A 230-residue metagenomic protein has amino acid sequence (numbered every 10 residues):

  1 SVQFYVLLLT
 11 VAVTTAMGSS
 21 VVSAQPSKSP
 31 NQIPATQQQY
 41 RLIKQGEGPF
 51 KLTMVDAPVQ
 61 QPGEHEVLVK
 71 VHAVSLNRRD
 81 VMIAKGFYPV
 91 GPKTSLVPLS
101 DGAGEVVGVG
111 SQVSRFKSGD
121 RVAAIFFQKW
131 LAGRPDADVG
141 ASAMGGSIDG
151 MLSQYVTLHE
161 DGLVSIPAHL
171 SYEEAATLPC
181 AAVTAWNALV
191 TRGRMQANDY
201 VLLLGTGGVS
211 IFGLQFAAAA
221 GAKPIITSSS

Functional and structural regions predicted by a protein language model:
S1-L8: Bacterial N-terminal signal peptides that target proteins for export
L9-G102, L158: Short N-terminal strand-loop motif that marks the start of NAD(P)H/FAD-dependent oxidoreductase cofactor-binding domains
Q60-V74, F87-L131, S147-D149, P167-L170: Glycine-rich beta-strand-centered segment in the early N-terminal region that forms part of a ligand/cofactor-binding
G104-V106, V156, V183: Generic structural motif
V122, A168-S230: Mid-domain Rossmann-like dinucleotide-binding core that forms the NAD(H)/NADP(H) cofactor-binding site
K129-V139: Short, Lys/Arg- and Gly-enriched loop/turn segments at beta-strand edges
A141-Y155, A222: Short peripheral tails and domain-boundary helices/loops at the edges of structured domains
T157-S165: Structured surface patches comprising rigid loops and adjacent beta-strands/short helices at the edges of well-ordered
